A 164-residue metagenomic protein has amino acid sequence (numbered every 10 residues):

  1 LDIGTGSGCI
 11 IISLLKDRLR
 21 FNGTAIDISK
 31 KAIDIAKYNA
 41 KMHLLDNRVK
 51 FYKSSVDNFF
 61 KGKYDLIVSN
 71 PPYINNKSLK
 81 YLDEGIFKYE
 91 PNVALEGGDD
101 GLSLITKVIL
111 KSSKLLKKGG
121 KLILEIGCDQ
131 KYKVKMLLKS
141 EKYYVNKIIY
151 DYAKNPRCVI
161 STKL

Functional and structural regions predicted by a protein language model:
L1-Y81: Conserved SAM/SAH cofactor-binding pocket of Class I
D2-G8, G23-A25, P72, G97-G101 (+3 more regions): Glycine-centered flexibility sites
L14, I86, V108-S112: Class I S-adenosylmethionine-dependent transferase superfamily signal
L45, E90, L115-K118: Helix-to-beta-strand junctions that scaffold the AdoMet/dcAdoMet cofactor pocket in Class I SAM-dependent enzymes
S55-D57, G62, D151-K154, L164: Short, solvent-exposed coil/turn elements at secondary-structure transition points
Y73-L104: Mobile active-site "lid"/loop adjacent to the S-adenosyl-L-methionine
K77, K163-L164: Short loop segments at secondary-structure junctions
D99-T162: Conserved Class I SAM-dependent methyltransferase catalytic core
